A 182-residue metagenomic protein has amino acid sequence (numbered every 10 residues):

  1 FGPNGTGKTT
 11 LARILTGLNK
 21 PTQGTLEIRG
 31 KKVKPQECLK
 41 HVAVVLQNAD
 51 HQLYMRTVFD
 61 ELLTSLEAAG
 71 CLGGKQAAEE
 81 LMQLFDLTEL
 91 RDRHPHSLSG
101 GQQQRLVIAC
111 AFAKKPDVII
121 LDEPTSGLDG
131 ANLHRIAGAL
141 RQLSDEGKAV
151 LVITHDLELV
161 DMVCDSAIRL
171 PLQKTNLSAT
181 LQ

Functional and structural regions predicted by a protein language model:
T16: Helix-to-loop junction immediately C-terminal to a conserved catalytic motif
G24-C38: Conserved ABC transporter NBD signature motif
G73-L90: Conserved ABC ATPase "signature" region
H94-L98, Q102: Conserved ABC ATPase signature
I119-D122: Catalytic Walker B motif of ABC-type/P-loop ATPase nucleotide-binding domains
G130-N132: Helix N-cap at the start of a conserved alpha-helix in ABC-type nucleotide-binding domains
T154-H155: H-loop/switch region of ABC-family ATPase nucleotide-binding domains
